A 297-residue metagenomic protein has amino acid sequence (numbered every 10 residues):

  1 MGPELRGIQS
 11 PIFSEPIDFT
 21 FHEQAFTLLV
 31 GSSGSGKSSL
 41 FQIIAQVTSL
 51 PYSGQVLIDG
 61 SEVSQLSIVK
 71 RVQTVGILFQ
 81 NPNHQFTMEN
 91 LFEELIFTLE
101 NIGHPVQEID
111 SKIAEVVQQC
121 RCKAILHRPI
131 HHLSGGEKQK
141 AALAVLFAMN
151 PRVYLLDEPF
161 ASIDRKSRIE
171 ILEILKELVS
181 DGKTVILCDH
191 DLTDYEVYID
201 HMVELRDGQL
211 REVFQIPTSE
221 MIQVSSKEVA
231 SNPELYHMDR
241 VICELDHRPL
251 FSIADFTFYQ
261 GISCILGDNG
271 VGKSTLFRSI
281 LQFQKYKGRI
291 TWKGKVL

Functional and structural regions predicted by a protein language model:
A45-Q46, L281: Helix-to-loop junction immediately C-terminal to a conserved catalytic motif
Y52-E62, G288-V296: Conserved ABC transporter NBD signature motif
Q107-I125: Conserved ABC ATPase "signature" region
P129-L133, E137: Conserved ABC ATPase signature
L143-A144: Hydrophobic anchor residue at the start of the ABC signature
Y154-E158: Catalytic Walker B motif of ABC-type/P-loop ATPase nucleotide-binding domains
D189-H190: H-loop/switch region of ABC-family ATPase nucleotide-binding domains
